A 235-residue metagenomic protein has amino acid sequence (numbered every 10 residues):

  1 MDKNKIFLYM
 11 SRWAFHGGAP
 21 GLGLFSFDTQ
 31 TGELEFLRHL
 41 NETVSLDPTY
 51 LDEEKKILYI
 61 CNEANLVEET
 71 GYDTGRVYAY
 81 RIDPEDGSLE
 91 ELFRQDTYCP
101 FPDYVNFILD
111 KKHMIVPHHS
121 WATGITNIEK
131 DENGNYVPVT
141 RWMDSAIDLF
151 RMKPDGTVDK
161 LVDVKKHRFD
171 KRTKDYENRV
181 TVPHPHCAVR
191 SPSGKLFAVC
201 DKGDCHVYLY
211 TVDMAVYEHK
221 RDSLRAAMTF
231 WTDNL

Functional and structural regions predicted by a protein language model:
D2-N4, L51-K55, I108-K111, P192-S193: Residue-level detector of Asp-centered blade-edge/turn motifs that repeat once per structural unit in beta-propeller
M10-A14, C61-T74, V116-W142: Short, conserved, GDST-rich strand-edge loop motifs in beta-rich repeat architectures
G18, V44-D47, F101-D103, H184 (+2 more regions): Beta-rich catalytic cores
L24-G32, A79-G87, L149-K160, T211-R221: Short loop/turn segments immediately following beta-strands, especially the blade-tip and inter-blade linker loops
R94-D96, K160-V180, A227-N234: Surface-exposed loop and turn segments in beta-propeller and other repeat-based domains that flank or scaffold
P102, W121, N178-A188: Signature of short aromatic-glycine-proline-rich micro-motifs recurring in repeat-based ectodomains
